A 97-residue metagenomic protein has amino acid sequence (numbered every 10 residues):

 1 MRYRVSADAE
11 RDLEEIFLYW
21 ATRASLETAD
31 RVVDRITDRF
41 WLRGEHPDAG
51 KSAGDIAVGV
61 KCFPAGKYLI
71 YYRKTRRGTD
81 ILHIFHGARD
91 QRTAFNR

Functional and structural regions predicted by a protein language model:
R2-I56, V60: Basic, Lys/Arg-enriched alpha-helical interface segments
D48-G78: Basic/aromatic recognition patch in beta-strand/loop cores that engages polyanionic ligands
Y68-L69, R73-R97: Enriched for short, Lys/Arg-rich terminal
